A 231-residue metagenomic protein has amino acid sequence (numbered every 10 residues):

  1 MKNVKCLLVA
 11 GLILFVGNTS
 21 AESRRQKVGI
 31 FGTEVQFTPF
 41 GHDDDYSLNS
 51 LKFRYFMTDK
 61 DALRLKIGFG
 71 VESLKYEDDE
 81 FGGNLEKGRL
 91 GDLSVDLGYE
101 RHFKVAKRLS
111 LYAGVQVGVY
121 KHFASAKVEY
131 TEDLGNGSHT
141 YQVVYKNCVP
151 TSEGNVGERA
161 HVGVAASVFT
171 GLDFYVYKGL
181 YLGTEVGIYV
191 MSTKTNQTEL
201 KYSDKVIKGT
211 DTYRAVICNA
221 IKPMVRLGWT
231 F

Functional and structural regions predicted by a protein language model:
K2-G11, N18-E34: Outer-membrane beta-barrel biogenesis signature
G32, P39-F40, T151-S152, E158-R159 (+2 more regions): Short leucine-rich amphipathic alpha-helices used at interfaces
E34-L48, G70, K107: Solvent-exposed loop/turn segments connecting transmembrane beta-strands in outer-membrane beta-barrel proteins
F37-G41, R89-D96, Y202-S203: Short, charged, low-hydrophobicity "junction" segments
T38-H42, N84-G88, N155-A160, T210-R214: Outer-membrane beta-barrel domain signature
K52-S152, R159-A166, F174-L180, C218-F231: Gram-negative (and chloroplast) outer-membrane scaffold detector with strong preference for beta-barrel transmembrane
V176-F231: Predominantly the C-terminal beta-signal and adjacent terminal strand-loop region of outer-membrane beta-barrel
